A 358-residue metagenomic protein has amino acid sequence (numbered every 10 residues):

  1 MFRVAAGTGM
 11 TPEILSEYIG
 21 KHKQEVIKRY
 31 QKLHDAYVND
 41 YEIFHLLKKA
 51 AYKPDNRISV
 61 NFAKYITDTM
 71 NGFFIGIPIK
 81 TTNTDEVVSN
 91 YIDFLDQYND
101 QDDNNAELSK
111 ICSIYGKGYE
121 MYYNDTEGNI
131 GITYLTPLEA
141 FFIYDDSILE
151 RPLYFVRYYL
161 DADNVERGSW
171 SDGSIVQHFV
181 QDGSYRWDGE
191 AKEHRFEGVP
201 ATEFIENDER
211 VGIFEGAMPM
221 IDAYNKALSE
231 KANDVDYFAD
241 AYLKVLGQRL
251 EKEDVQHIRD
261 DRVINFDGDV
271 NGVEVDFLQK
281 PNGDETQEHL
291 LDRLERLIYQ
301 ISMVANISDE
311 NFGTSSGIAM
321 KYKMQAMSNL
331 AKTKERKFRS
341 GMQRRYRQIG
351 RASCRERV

Functional and structural regions predicted by a protein language model:
M1-G131: Extended, helix-rich architectural segments
K32, N39, F44-R57, D267-I301 (+2 more regions): Extended, non-catalytic structural segments that build the interaction scaffolds of large macromolecular assemblies
V87, D96-D100, N104, C112 (+6 more regions): Short amphipathic alpha-helical segments
S109, S113, Y119-R210: Extended, regular secondary-structure scaffolds
E190-A319: Extended, charged amphipathic alpha-helical segments
S340-G350: A preference for well-ordered globular domain cores that mediate specific macromolecular interactions or catalysis
A352-V358: Residue-level detector of conserved catalytic or cofactor/ligand-binding positions in enzyme active sites
